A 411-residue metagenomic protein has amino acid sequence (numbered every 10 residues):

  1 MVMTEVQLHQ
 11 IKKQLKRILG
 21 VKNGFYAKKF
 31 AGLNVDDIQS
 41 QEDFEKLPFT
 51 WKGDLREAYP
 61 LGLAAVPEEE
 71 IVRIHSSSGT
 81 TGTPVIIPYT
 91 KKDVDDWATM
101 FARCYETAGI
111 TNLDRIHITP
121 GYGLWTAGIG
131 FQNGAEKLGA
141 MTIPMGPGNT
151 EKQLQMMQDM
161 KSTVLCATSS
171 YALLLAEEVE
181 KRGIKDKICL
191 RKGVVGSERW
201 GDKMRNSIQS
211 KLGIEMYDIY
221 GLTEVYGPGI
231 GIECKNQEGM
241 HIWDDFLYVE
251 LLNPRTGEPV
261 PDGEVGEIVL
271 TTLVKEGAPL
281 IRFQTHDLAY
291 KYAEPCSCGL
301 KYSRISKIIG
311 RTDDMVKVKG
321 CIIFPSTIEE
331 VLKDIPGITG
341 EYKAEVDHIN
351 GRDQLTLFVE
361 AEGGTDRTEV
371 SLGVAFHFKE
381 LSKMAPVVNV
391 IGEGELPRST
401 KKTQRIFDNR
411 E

Functional and structural regions predicted by a protein language model:
M1-K16, L138-E411: Active-site glycine/GP-rich loop and adjacent strand/helix microenvironment that borders small-molecule binding pockets
M1-S76, G82-T99, R103-T107, L113 (+8 more regions): Nucleotide 5′-phosphate-binding alpha/beta core
I71, V94, G121-G123, S170-Y171: Short glycine-enriched loops at secondary-structure junctions
I86-T90, I110, A127-G130, A176: Short, conserved acidic/polar surface loops in the N-terminal third of protein domains
D93-V94, P120, M141-M145: Short, flexible loop segments at the rims of nucleotide/cofactor-binding pockets, characterized by
A98-R115, T150-S162: Conserved ATP-dependent adenylate/AMP-binding module captured primarily in the ANL superfamily
R103-E106, N133, E177-K181: Short, well-ordered alpha-helices that flank and scaffold nucleotide-derived cofactor binding pockets
E106-A140: Conserved AMP-binding loop of ANL adenylate-forming enzymes
